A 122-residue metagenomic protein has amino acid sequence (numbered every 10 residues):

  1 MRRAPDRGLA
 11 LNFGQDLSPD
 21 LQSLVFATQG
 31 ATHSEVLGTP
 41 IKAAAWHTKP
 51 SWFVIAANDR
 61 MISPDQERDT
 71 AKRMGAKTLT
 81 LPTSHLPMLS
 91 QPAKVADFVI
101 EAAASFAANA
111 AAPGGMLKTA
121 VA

Functional and structural regions predicted by a protein language model:
M1-A43: Helix-rich cap/lid subdomain of alpha/beta-hydrolase
M1-D6, H33, T70, A111-L117: Flexible "cap/lid" loop of the alpha/beta hydrolase fold
G30, T48-K49, M74-K77: Short glycine/proline-enriched coil/turn segments at helix->beta-strand junctions
H47, W52-I55: Short beta-strand/loop motif that positions the catalytic acidic residue of the alpha/beta-hydrolase fold
A57-P82, E101-A102: Conserved loop-alpha-helix segment in the C-terminal half of the alpha/beta-hydrolase fold that carries the catalytic
A76-A122: Catalytic active-site module of serine/aspartate enzymes centered on a nucleophile-bearing elbow/loop
